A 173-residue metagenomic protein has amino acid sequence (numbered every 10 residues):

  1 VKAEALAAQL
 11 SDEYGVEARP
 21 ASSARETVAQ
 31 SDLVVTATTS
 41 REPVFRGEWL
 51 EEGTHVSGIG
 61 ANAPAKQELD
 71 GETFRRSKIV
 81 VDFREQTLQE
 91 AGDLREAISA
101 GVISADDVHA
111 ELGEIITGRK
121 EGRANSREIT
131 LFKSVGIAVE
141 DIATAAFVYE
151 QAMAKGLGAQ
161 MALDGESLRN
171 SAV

Functional and structural regions predicted by a protein language model:
V1-Y14: NAD(P)-binding Rossmann-fold cofactor-contacting core
L10, E48, A152: Active-site catalytic pocket residues across diverse enzymes, especially alpha/beta-hydrolases
Y14-A18, N125-R127: A short helix-to-beta-strand connector/capping loop
V16-V102: Rossmann-like adenosine-cofactor binding region
L33, S171-A172: Anionic, Ser/Thr-rich low-complexity intrinsically disordered regions
K66-S171: Adenosine-phosphate binding glycine-rich loop
